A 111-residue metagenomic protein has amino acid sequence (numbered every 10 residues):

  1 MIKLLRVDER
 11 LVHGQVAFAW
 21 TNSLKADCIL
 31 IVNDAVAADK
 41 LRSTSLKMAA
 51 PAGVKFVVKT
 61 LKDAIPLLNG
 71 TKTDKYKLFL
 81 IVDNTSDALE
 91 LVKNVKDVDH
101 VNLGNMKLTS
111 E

Functional and structural regions predicted by a protein language model:
I2, I29-I31, I65, I81: Weak global preference for isoleucine
I2-L4, E9, V16-S23, V32 (+7 more regions): N-terminal intrinsically disordered, cationic/polar leader segments that include organellar targeting peptides
H13-G14, N84: Amphipathic coiled-coil/heptad-repeat helices and related helical stalk/stem segments that mediate oligomerization
K25-D27: Short glycine-/polar-rich loops that comprise or flank the Walker A/P-loop and associated switch/sensor motifs
L30-N33, N102-L103: Short internal beta-strands
P51-V92: Helix-adjacent hinge/juxtasegments
D83-E111: Long, charge-patterned amphipathic alpha-helical coiled-coil/hairpin "stalk" segments used as oligomerization
